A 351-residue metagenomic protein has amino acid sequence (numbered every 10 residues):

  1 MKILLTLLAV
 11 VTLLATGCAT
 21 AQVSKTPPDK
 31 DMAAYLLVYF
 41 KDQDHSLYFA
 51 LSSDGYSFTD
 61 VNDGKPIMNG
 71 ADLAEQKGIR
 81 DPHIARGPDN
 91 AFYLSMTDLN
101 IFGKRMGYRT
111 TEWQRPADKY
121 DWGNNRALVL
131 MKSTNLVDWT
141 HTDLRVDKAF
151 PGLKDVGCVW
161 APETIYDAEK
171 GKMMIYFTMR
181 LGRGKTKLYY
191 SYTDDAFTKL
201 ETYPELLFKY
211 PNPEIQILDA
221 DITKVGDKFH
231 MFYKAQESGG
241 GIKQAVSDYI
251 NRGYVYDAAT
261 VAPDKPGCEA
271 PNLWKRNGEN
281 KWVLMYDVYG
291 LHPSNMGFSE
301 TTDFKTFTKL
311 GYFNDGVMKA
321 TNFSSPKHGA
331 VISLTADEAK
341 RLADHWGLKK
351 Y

Functional and structural regions predicted by a protein language model:
M1-K25: Bacterial Sec-dependent N-terminal signal peptides
A21-Y351: Carbohydrate-active catalytic/glycan-binding domains of CAZyme proteins, especially the secreted or lumenal ectodomains
